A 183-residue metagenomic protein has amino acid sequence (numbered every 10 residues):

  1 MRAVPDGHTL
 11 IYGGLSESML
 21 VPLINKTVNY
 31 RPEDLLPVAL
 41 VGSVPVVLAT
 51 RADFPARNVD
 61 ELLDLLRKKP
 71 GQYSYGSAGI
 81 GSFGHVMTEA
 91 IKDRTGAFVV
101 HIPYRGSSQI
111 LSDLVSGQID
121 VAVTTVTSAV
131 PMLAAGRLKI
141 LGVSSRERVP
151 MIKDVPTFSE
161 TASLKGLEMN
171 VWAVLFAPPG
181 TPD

Functional and structural regions predicted by a protein language model:
M1-P5, A90-R94, S108-Q118, A122 (+1 more regions): Short helices/loops that flank or line small-molecule/ion binding pockets
R2-T9, L15, M19-Q109, F158-G166 (+1 more regions): Hinge/capping helix and adjacent helix->loop/strand transition within the periplasmic-binding protein
D6-G13, D120-T124, K139-G142: Paired acidic/hydrophobic, glycine-rich loop segments that form the ligand-binding mouth/hinge of periplasmic-binding
P22, P150-I152: Cytochrome P450 core scaffold surrounding the K-helix E-X-X-R motif and the conserved "meander" helix-loop region
L36, L62, R137-V149: Conserved helix-loop-beta element of the AMP-binding
D120, T127-S128, R146, L164 (+1 more regions): Flexible glycine-rich beta->alpha loop in the catalytic core of nucleotide-sugar glycosyltransferases
A134-A135, D154, D183: An extracytoplasmic/periplasmic, membrane-proximal ligand-sensing/linker region
